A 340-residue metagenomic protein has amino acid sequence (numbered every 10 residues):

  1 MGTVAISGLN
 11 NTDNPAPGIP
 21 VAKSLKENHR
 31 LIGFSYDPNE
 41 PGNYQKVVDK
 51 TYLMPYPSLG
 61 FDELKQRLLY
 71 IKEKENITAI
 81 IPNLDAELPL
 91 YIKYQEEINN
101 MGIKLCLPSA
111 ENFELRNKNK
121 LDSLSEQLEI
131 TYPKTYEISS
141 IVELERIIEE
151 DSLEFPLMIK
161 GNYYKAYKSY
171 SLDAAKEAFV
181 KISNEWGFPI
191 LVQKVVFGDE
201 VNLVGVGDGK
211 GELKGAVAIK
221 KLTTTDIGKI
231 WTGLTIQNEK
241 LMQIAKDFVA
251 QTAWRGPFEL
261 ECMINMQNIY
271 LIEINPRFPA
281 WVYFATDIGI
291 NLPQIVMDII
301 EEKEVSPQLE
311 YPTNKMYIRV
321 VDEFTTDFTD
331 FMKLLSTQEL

Functional and structural regions predicted by a protein language model:
M1-C106: ATP-binding N-terminal substructure of ATP-dependent carboxylate-amine bond-forming enzymes
S35-E40, D85-E87, E111, G209-E212 (+1 more regions): Short glycine-enriched loops at secondary-structure junctions
N112-F197, D208-E212, E239: Active-site nucleotide/adenylate-binding loops and adjacent lid/helix of ATP-dependent enzymes
Y170-D173, E177-V180, G187, Q193-A253 (+4 more regions): ATP-dependent carboxylate/phosphate-activation module, predominantly the ATP-grasp catalytic core and closely related
N265, Q294-L340: Peripheral (often C-terminal) accessory segments that flank ATP-dependent C-N-forming ligase machineries
N268-I269: Conserved protein kinase catalytic/activation segment
